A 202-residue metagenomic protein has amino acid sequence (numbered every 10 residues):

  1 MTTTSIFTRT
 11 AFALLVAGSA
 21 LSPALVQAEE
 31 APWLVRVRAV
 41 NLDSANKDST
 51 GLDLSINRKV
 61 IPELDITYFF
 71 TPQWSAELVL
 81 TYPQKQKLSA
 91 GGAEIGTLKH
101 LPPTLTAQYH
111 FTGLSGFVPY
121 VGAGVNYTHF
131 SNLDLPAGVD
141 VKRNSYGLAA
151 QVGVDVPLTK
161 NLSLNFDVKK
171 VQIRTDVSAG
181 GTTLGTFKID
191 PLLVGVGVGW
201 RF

Functional and structural regions predicted by a protein language model:
M1-A31: Cleavable N-terminal export/targeting peptides
Q27-T67, A76, G195-R201: Short glycine/proline- and aromatic-enriched beta-strand/turn motifs that initiate or cap beta-hairpins
E29-A31, D65-L135, S145, P191-F202: Gram-negative (and chloroplast) outer-membrane scaffold detector with strong preference for beta-barrel transmembrane
R38, A123-G124, D167-K169: A secondary-structure boundary/capping signal
N46-D53, K87-E94, S131-V139, D176-T183: Outer-membrane beta-barrel translocator domains and adjoining extracellular loop/strand segments of Gram-negative
D53-N57, I61, D65, E94-L98 (+3 more regions): Residues at secondary-structure transition points
R58, L114, S145, D155-N165 (+2 more regions): Subset of outer-membrane beta-barrel
Y146-A150: A contiguous pocket-lining binding segment that forms or flanks enzyme active sites
